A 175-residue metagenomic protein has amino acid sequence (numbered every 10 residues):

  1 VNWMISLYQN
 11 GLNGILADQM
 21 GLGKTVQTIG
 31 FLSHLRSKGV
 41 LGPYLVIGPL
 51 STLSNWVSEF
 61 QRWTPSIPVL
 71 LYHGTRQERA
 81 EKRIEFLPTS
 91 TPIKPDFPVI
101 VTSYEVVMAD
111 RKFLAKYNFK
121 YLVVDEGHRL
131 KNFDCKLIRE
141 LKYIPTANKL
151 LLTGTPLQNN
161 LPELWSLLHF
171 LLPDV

Functional and structural regions predicted by a protein language model:
V1-V175: ASCE P-loop NTPase motor core, strongest for the SF2 helicase catalytic module
